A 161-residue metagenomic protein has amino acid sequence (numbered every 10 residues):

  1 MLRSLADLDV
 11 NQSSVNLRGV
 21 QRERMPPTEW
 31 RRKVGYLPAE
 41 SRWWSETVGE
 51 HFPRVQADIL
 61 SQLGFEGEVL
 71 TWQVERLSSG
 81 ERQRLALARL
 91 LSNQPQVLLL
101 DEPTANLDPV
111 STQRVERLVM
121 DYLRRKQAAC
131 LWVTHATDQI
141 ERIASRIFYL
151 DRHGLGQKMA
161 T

Functional and structural regions predicted by a protein language model:
L5-A6: Helix-to-loop junction immediately C-terminal to a conserved catalytic motif
S14-E29: ABC ATPase NBD Q-loop/coupling interface
Q73-L77, E81: Conserved ABC ATPase signature
L87: Hydrophobic anchor residue at the start of the ABC signature
L98-E102: Catalytic Walker B motif of ABC-type/P-loop ATPase nucleotide-binding domains
P109-S111: Helix N-cap at the start of a conserved alpha-helix in ABC-type nucleotide-binding domains
V133-H135: H-loop/switch region of ABC-family ATPase nucleotide-binding domains
